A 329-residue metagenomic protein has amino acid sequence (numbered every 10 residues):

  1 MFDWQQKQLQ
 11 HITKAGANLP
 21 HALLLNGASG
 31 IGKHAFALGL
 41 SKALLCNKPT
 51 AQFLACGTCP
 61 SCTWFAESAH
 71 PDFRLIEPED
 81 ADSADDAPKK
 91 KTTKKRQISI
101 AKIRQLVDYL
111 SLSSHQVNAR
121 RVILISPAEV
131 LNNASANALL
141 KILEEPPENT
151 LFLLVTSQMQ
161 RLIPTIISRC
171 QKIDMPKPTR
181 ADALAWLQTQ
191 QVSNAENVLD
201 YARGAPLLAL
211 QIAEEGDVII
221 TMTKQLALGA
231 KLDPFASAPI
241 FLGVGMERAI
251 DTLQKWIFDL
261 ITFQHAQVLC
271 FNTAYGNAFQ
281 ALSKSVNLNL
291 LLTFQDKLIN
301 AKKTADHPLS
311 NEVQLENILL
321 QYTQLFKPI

Functional and structural regions predicted by a protein language model:
M1-A134: Clamp-loader machinery-focused feature within the broader ASCE/P-loop NTPase space
M1-A43, A51, P60, E148-L151 (+1 more regions): Charged, glycine-rich active-site and insertion segments that engage polyanionic ligands
E67-A69, P146, I166: Short, structurally constrained coil/turn elements that cap an alpha-helix or connect an alpha-helix to the following
D108, K141, P164, S168: Conserved adenine-binding aromatic site and its adjacent loop/helix in ATP-hydrolyzing domains
S111, N137-L151: Conserved catalytic/switch belt of AAA+ P-loop NTPases
V122-S126, L139, T150-T156: Structural recognition of the conserved hydrophobic beta-strand(s) that form the central parallel beta-sheet of P-loop
V130-L131, E145, R161: Residues immediately C-terminal
